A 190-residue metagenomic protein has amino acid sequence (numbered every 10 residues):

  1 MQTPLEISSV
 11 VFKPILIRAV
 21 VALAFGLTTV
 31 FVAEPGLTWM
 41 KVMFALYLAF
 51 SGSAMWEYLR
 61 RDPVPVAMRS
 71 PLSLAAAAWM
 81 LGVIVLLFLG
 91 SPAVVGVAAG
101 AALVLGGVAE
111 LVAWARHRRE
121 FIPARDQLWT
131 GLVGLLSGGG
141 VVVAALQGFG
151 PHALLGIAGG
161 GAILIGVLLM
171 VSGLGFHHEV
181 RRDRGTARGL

Functional and structural regions predicted by a protein language model:
M1-P65, F149-G150, L174-L190: N-terminal topogenic module of multi-pass integral membrane proteins
L23, A49, W56, M80-L81 (+5 more regions): Hydrophobic residues within the alpha-helical transmembrane core of Major Facilitator Superfamily
F25-L27, L81-S91, G134-P151: Hydrophobic alpha-helical transmembrane segments in multi-pass integral membrane proteins
P35-F50, G90-L105, G156-I163: Structural signature of hydrophobic alpha-helical transmembrane segments
V64-A77, I122-G131: Cytoplasmic-side transmembrane-helix entry/capping segments in multi-pass membrane proteins
L81-G131: Membrane-proximal helix-loop-helix units in multi-pass membrane proteins
L89, V112-P123, V141-Q147, I165-V180: Membrane-water interface at the C-terminal end of transmembrane alpha helices
P123, F149-G160: Loop-to-transmembrane alpha-helix initiation sites
